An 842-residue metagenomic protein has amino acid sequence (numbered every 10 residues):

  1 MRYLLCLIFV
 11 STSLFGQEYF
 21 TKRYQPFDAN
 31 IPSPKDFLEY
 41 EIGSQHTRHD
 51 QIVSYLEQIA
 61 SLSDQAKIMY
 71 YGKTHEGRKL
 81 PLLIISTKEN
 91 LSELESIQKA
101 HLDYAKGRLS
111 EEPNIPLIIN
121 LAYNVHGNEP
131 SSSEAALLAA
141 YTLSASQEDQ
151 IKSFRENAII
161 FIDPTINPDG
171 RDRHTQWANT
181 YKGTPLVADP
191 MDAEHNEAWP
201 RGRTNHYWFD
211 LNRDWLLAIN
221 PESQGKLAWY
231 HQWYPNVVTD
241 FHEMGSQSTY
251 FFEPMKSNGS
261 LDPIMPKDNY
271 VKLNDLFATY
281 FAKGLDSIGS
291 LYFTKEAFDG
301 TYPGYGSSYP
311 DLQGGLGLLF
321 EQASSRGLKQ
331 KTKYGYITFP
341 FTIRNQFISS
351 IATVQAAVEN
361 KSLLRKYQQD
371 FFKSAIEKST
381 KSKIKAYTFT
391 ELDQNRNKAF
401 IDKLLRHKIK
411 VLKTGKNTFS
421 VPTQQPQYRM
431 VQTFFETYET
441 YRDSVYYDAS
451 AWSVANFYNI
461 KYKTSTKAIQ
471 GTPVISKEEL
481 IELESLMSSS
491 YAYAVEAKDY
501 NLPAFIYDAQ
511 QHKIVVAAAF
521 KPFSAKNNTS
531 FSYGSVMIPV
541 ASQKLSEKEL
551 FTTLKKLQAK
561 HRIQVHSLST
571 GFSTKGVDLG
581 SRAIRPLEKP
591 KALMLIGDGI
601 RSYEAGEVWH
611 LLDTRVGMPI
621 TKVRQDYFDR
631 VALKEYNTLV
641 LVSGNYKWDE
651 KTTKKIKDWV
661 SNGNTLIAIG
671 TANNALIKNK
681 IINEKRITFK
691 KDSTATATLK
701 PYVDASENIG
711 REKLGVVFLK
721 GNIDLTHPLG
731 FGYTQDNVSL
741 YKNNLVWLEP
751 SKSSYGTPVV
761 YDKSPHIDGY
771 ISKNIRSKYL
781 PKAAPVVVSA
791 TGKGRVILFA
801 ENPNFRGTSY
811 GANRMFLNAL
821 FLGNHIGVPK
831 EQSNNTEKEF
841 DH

Functional and structural regions predicted by a protein language model:
M1-T21: Bacterial Sec-dependent N-terminal signal peptides
Q17-P130, L137-A145, I151-A158, R213 (+8 more regions): Intrinsic-disorder/low-complexity accessory segments
L121-Y123, D163-T165, V238-F241, I669: Active-site neighborhood of phospho(di)ester-bond hydrolases with catalytic His/Asp-centered motifs
A140, N157-P185: Carboxylate/His-rich catalytic cores and anion/metal-binding grooves
T165-P168, A178, F241-T249, A672: Short, solvent-exposed turn/loop segments enriched in Gly/Ser/Thr/Pro and often Arg
D172, N196-T204, A218-Y230: Substrate-binding cleft of carbohydrate-active enzyme catalytic domains
T180-T204, N258-D275, G315-L316: Acidic, His- and aromatic-enriched active-site or binding-groove loops in soluble protein domains that engage sugars
D192-L217, V238-K256, L319-E321: Core alpha/beta catalytic barrel or barrel-like domain that forms the active/cofactor pocket in diverse metabolic
